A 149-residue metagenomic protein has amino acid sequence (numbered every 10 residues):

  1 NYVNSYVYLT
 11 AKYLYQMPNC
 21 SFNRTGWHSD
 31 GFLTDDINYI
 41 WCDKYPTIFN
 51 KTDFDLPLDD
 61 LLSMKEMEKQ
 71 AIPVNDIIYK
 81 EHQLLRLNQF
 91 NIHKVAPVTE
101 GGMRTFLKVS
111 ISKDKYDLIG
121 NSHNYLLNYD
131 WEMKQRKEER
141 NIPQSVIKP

Functional and structural regions predicted by a protein language model:
N1-M17, N23: Short N-terminal edge-element motif at the start of the domain
Y2, F32-L33, V98-G102: Short, surface-exposed loop and linker segments with low hydrophobicity and enrichment for Pro/Ser/Thr
K12, D30, C42-K44, N88-F90 (+1 more regions): Structured loops at beta-to-helix junctions and adjacent beta-edge loops in soluble globular domains
N19-L84, T105, Y116-N121: Catalytic core of non-heme Fe(II) oxygenases with the double-stranded beta-helix
E66-P149: Catalytic core of Fe(II)/2-oxoglutarate
